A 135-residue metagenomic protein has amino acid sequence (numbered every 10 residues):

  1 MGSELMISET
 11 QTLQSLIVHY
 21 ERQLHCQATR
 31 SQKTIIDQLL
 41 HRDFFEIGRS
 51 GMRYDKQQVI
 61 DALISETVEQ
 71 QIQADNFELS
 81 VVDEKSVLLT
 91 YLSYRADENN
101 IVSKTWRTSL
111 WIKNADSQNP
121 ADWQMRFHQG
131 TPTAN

Functional and structural regions predicted by a protein language model:
G2-R30, T34-Q38, D43-N135: A beta-strand edge to alpha-helix "cap/lid" segment located at domain peripheries
